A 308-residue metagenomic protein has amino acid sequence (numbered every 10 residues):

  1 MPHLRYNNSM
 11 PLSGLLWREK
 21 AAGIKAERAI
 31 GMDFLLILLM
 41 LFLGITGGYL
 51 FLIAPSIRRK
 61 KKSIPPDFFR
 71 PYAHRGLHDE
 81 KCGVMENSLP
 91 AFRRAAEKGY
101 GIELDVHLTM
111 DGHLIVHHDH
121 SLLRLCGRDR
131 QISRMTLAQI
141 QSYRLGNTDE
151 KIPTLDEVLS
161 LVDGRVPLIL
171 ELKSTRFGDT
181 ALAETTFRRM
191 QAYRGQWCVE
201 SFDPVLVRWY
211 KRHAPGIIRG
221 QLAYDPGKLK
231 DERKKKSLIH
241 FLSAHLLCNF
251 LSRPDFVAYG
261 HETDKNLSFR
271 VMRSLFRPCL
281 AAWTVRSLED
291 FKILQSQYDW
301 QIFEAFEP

Functional and structural regions predicted by a protein language model:
M10-P11, M190: Intrinsically disordered, low-complexity regions enriched in Ser/Pro/Gly/Gln/His and often acidic
P11-G14, E97: Short linear sequence elements within intrinsically disordered, low-complexity coil regions
E27-P308: Phosphate-group recognition and catalysis centered on beta-loop-alpha active-site segments
